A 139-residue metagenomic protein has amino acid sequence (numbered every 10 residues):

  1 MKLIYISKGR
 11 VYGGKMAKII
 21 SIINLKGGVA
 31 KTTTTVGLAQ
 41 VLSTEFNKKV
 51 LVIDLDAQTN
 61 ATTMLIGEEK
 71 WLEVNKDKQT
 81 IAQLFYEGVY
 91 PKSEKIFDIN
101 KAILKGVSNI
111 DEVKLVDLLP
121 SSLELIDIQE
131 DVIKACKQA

Functional and structural regions predicted by a protein language model:
M1-A139: P-loop NTP-binding core
